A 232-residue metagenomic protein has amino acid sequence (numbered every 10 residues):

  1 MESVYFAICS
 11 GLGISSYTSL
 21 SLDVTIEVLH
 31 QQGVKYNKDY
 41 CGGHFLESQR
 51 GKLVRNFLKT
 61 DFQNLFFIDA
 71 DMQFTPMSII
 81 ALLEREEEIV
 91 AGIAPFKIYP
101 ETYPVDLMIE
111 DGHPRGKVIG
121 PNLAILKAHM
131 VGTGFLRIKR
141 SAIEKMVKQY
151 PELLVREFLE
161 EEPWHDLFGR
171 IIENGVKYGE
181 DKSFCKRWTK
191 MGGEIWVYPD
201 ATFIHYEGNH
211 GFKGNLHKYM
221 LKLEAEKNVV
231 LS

Functional and structural regions predicted by a protein language model:
M1-S48: N-proximal low-complexity "stem/linker" segments adjacent to membrane-targeting elements
S21-V24, K52, A81, S183: Alpha-helical elements of Rossmann-like donor-binding domains used by nucleotide-donor carbohydrate transfer enzymes
H30, L83, T189: Anion (oxyanion) recognition and catalysis
K35, D71, E88, E194-I195 (+1 more regions): Residue-level detector of anion-binding/catalytic polar loops
G51-N64: Active-site nucleotide-sugar/metal-binding loop of Leloir-type enzymes
V54, T75-G169: Conserved catalytic core of nucleotide-sugar-dependent glycosyltransferases
D61-Q73: Short beta-strand-to-loop acidic/aromatic patch adjacent to the donor-nucleotide binding site
Y150-S232: C-terminal catalytic/acceptor-binding lobe
